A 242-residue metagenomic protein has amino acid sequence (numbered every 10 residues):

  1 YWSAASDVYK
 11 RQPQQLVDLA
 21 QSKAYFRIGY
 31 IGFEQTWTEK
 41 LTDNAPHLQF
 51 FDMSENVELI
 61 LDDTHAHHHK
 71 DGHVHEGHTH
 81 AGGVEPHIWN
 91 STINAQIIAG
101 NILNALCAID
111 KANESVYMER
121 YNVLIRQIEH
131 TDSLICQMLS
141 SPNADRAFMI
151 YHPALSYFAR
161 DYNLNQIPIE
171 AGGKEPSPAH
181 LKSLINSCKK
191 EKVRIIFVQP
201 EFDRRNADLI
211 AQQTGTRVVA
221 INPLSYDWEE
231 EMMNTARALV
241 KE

Functional and structural regions predicted by a protein language model:
Y1-A5, Y9: Single conserved hydrophobic/aromatic residue that forms the stacking wall/gate of nucleotide- or nucleobase-binding
A4, N44-P46, Y162-N165, Q213-T216: Short, structured coil segments at secondary-structure junctions
R11-Q21, K40, S133-C136, S183-K189: Short, well-structured alpha-helical segments in soluble
Q21, K182-E242: Structured C-terminal subdomain patch of bacterial secreted/periplasmic proteins
S22-E39, S54, E58-L61: Ligand-binding clamshell of periplasmic/extracellular solute-binding protein-like
R27, M149-I150, V198: Short beta-strand scaffold positions
P46-Q49, E55-A147, V218-E242: Extracytoplasmic substrate-binding proteins
A159-P178, V218-D227: His/Asp/Glu-enriched short active-site or ligand-binding loop at hydrolase and phosphoryl-transfer sites
